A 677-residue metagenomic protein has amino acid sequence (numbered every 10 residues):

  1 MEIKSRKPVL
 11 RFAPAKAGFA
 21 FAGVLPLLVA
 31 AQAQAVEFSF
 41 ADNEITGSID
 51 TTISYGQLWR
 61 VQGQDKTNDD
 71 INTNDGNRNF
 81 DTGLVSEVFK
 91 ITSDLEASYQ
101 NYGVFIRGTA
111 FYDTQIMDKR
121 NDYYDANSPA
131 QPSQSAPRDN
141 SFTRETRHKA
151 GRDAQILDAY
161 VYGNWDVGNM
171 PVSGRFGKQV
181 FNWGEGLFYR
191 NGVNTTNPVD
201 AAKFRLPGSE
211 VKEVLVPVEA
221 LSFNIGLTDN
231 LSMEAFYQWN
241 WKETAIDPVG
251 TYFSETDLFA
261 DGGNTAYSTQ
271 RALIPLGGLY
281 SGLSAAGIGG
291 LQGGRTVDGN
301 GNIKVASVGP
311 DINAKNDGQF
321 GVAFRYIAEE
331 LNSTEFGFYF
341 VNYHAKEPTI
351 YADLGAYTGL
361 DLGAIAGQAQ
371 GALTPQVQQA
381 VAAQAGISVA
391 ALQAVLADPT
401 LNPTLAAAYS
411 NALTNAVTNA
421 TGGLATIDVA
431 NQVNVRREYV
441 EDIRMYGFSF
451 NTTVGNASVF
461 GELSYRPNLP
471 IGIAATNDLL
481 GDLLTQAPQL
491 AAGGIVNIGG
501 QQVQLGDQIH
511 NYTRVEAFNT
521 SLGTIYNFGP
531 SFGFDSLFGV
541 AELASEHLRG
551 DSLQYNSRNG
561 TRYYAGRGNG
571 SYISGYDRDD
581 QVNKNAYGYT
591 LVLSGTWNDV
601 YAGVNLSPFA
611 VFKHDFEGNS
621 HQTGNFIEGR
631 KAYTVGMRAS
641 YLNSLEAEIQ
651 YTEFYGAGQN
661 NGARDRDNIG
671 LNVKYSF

Functional and structural regions predicted by a protein language model:
Q34-I49, R60-Q64, L95-V104, Y162-G174 (+8 more regions): Short loop/turn motifs that connect adjacent beta-strands in outer-membrane beta-barrel proteins
G47-Y55, V104-G108, V172-G174, M233-A235 (+10 more regions): Transmembrane beta-strands of outer-membrane beta-barrel proteins
S48, K90-D94, D158-Y160, A220 (+7 more regions): Membrane-embedded beta-strand positions in outer-membrane beta-barrel channels/transporters
Y55-V61, A110-T114, D118, K178-N182 (+11 more regions): Transmembrane beta-strands of outer-membrane beta-barrel pores
Q62-N79, M117-E145, N197-L206, V249-A306 (+4 more regions): Solvent-exposed loop segments that connect transmembrane elements
S86, V341, P348, F460 (+2 more regions): Detector for outer-membrane/organellar transmembrane beta-barrel domains, recognizing the amphipathic beta-strand
S98, Y102-G262, A266, G588 (+3 more regions): Outer membrane beta-barrel
D665-F677: Outer-membrane beta-barrel "beta-signal"
